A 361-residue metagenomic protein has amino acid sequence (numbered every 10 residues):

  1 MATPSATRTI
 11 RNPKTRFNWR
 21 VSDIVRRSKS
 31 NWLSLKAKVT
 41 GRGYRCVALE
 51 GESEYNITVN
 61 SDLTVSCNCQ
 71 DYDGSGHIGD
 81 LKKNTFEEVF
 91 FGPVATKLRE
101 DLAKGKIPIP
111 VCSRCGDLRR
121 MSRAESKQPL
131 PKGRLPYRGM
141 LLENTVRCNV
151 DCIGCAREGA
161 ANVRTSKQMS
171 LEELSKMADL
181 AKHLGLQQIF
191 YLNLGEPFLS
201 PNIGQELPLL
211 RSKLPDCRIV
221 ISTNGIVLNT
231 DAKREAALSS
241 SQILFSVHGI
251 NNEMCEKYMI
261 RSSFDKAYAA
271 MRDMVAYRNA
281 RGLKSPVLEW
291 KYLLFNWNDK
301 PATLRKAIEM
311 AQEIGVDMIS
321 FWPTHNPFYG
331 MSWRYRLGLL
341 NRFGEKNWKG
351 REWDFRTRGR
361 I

Functional and structural regions predicted by a protein language model:
M1-N84, E88, K104, R164 (+2 more regions): Radical SAM enzyme [4Fe-4S]-AdoMet core and its adjacent flexible, acidic and glycine-rich loops/tails across
R42, P108-V111, N144, C148: Short metal-coordination and nucleic-acid-contact micro-motifs, chiefly zinc-binding Cys/His arrays
C46-V47, S75-I78, D101, D117-Q242 (+9 more regions): Conserved alpha-helical substructure of the radical SAM core
T64, T96, L118-M121, G249: Active-site/binding-pocket entry motifs
V94-P110: Immediate flanking context of iron-sulfur cluster ligation sites
K106-S126, Y292: Membrane-interacting alpha-helical segments
